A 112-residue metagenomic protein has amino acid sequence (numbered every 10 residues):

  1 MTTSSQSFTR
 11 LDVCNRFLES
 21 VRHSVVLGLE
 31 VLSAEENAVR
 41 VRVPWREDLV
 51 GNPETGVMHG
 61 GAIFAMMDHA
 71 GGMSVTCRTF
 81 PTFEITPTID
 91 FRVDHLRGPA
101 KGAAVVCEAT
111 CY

Functional and structural regions predicted by a protein language model:
M1-Y112: Terminal targeting signals and extreme-terminal segments of soluble enzymes
